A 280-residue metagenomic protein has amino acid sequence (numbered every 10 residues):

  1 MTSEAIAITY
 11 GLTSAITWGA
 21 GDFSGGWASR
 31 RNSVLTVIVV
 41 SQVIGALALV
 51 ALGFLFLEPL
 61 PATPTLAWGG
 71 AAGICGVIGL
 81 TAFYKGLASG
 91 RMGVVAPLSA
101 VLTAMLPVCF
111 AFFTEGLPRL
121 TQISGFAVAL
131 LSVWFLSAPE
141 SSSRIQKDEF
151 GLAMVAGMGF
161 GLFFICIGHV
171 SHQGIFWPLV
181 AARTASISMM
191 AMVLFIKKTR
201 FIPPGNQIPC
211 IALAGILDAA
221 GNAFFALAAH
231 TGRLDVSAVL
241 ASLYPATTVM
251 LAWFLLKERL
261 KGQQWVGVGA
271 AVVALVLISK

Functional and structural regions predicted by a protein language model:
M1-I16, A20, S24-A71, L80-G90 (+4 more regions): Membrane-interface interhelical linkers
G11, L35-V39, G69, G93-P97 (+7 more regions): Hydrophobic/aromatic positions within or immediately flanking transmembrane alpha-helices of multi-pass small-molecule
R30-V37, A82-L98, L117, S171-P178 (+1 more regions): Structural motif at transmembrane-helix junctions in multi-pass transporters
V43-L49, L98-F112, A185-M189, G221-F224 (+2 more regions): Alpha-helical transmembrane segments of compact multi-pass small-molecule transporters, enriched in specific families
I44, L49, M105-C109, P118-A138 (+1 more regions): Hydrophobic transmembrane alpha-helices of multi-pass small-molecule transport proteins
L49-P59, P107-Q122, G159-F176, D218-D235 (+1 more regions): Hydrophobic alpha-helical transmembrane segments in multi-pass integral membrane proteins
I74-G79, V128-A138, T184-V193, Y244-M250: Alpha-helical transmembrane segments and their membrane-interface exit regions
V128, S132, G151-G168, L213-D218: Alpha-helical transmembrane segments of multi-pass integral membrane proteins
